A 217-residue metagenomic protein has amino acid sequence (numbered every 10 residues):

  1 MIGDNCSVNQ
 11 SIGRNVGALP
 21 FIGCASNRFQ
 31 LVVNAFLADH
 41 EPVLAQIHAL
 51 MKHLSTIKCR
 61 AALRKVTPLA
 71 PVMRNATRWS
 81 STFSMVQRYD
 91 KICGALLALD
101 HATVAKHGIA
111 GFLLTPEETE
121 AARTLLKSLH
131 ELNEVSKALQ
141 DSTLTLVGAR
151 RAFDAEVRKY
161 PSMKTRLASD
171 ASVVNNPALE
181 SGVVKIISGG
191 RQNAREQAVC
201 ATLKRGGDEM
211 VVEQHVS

Functional and structural regions predicted by a protein language model:
M1-S217: Short alpha-helical patches at protein termini and domain edges that function as localization/binding signals
